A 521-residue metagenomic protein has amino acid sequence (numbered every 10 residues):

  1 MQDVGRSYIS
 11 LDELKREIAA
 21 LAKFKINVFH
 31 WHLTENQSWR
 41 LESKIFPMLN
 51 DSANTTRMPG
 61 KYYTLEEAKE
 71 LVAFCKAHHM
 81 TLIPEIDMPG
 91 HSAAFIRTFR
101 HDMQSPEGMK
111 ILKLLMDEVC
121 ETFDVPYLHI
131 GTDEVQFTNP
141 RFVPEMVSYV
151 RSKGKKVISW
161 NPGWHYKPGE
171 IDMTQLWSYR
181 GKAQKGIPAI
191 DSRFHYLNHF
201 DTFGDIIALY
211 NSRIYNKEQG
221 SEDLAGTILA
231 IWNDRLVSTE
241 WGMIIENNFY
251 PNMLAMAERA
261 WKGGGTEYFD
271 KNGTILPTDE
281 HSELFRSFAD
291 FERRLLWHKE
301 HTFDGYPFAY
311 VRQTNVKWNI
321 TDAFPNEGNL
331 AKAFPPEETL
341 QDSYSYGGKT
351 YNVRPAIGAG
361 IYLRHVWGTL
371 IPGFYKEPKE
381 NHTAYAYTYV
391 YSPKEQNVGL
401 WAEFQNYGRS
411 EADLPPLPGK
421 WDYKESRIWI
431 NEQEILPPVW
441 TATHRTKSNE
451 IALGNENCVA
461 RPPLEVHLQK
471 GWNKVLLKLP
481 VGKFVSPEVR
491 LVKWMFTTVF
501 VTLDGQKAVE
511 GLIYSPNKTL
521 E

Functional and structural regions predicted by a protein language model:
M1-K153: Substrate-binding cleft of carbohydrate-active enzyme catalytic domains
Q2, F29-W31, L82-I86, L128-I130 (+4 more regions): Hydrophobic faces of well-ordered beta-strands that scaffold small-molecule active sites in alpha/beta enzyme cores
F137-F203: C-terminal active-site-proximal or functional interface alpha/beta core segments in diverse enzymes
S178-N315: Flexible, acidic glycine-rich loops studded with aromatic residues
D290-K379, R409, K474, K478-E521: Accessory carbohydrate-binding/adhesion or oligomerization-edge regions at the termini of glycan-active proteins
P378-Y391, A460-P462: Short beta-strands within extracellular/lumenal beta-sheet-rich domains
K394-P418: A short beta-strand element within beta-rich, extracytoplasmic domains of secreted/secretory-pathway proteins
D413-P415, G419-F496: Beta-strand-rich ligand-recognition modules
